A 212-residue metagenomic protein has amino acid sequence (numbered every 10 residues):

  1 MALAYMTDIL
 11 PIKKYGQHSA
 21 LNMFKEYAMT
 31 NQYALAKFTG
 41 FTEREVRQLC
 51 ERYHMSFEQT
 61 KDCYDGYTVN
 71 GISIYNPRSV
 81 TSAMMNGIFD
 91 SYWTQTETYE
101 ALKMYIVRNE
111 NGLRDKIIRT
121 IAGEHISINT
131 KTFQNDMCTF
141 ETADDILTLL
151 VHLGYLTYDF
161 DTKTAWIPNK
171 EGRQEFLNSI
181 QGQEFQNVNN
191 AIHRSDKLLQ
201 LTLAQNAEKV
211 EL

Functional and structural regions predicted by a protein language model:
M1-L212: Phosphate-binding site recognition
